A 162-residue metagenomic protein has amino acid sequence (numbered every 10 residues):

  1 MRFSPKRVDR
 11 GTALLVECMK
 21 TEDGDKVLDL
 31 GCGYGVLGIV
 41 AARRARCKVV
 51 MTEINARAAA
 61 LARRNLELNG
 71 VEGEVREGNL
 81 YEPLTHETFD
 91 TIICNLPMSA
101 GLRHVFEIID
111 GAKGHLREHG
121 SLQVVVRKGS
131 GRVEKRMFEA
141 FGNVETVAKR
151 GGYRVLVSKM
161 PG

Functional and structural regions predicted by a protein language model:
M1-R7: Class I SAM-dependent methyltransferase Rossmann-like catalytic core, especially the SAM/SAH-binding loop
R10-C94: Conserved SAM/SAH cofactor-binding pocket of Class I
E53-R57, H104, G129: Short beta->alpha hinge that forms the Motif I/post-I loop of the SAM-binding pocket
T91-R103: A short SAM/SAH-binding and catalytic strip from SAM-dependent methyltransferases
F106-E118: A short glycine-rich, Lys/Arg-flanked "PGG" loop and its adjoining helix->strand segment in the class I
H119-V126: Conserved beta-strand signature within the Rossmann-like core of class I S-adenosyl-L-methionine
R127-G142: Conserved class I S-adenosyl-L-methionine
K149-G162: Core SAM-dependent methyltransferase catalytic element
